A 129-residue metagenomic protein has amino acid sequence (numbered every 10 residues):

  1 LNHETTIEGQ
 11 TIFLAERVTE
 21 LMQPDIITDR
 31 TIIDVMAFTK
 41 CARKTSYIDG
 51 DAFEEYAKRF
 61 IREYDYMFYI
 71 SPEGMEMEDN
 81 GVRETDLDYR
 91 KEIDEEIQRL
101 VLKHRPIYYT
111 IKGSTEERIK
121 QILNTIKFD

Functional and structural regions predicted by a protein language model:
L1-V18: Conserved substrate/cofactor phosphate-moiety recognition/catalytic segment in nucleotide-dependent phosphotransferases
I12-A15, E95, K120: Short, contiguous clusters of charged residues that form electrostatic/catalytic patches at enzyme active sites, used
A15-T19, F53-Y56: A generic local structural motif
R17-P24, V101-L102, I126: Alpha-helix C-terminal capping segments
L21-D25, F60-E63: Flexible, charged surface loops at secondary-structure boundaries
M22-S46: A basic- and aromatic-enriched beta-loop-alpha substructure that forms the phosphate/nucleotide- and DNA/RNA-contacting
R43-E117: A glycine- and Lys/Arg-enriched "phosphate-lid" helix/loop adjacent to the NTP-binding pocket of small-molecule kinases
Q121-D129: C-terminal alpha-helix
